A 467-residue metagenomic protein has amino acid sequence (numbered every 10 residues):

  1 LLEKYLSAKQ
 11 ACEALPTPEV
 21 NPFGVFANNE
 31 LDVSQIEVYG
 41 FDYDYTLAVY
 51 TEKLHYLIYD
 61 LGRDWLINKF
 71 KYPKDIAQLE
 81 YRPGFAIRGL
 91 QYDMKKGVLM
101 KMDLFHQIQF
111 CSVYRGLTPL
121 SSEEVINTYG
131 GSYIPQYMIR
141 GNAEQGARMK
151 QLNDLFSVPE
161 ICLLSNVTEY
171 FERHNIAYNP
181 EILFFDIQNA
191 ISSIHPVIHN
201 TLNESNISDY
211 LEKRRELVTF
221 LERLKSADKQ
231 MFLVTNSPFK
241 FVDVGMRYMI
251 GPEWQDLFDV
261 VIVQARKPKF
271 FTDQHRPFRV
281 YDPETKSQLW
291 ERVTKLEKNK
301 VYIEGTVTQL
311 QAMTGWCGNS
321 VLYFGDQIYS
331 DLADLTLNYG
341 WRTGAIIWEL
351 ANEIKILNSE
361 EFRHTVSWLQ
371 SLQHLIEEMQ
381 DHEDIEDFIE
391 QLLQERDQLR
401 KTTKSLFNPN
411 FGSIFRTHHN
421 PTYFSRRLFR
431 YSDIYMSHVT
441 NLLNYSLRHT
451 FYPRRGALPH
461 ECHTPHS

Functional and structural regions predicted by a protein language model:
L1-S467: HAD-like aspartate-dependent phosphatase fold
